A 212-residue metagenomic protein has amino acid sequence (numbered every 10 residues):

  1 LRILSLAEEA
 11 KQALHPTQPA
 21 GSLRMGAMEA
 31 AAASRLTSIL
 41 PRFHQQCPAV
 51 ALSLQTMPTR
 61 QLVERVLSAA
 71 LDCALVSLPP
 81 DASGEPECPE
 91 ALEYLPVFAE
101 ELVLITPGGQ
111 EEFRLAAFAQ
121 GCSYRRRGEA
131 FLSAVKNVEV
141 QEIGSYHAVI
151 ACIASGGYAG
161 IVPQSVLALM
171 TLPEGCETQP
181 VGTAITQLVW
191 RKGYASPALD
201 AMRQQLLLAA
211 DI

Functional and structural regions predicted by a protein language model:
L1-P16: Alpha-helical "hinge/linker" immediately C-terminal to small N-terminal DNA-binding modules
A20-S83: Central regulatory/effector-binding core of bacterial HTH transcription factors
L23, V50-L52, L92, L102 (+1 more regions): Conserved beta-strand core positions
R24-G26, A74, A116-A117, G160 (+1 more regions): Short, well-ordered beta-strand segments
R35, G109-E111, C176-I212: A late-sequence structural motif
P58-V63, L67-L71, S77, S123-E177: Hydrophobic hinge/microswitch elements
S83-L95, E100, A148-Y194: Beta-alpha-beta core module
I105, F113-K136, S196: Secondary-structure junction motif
